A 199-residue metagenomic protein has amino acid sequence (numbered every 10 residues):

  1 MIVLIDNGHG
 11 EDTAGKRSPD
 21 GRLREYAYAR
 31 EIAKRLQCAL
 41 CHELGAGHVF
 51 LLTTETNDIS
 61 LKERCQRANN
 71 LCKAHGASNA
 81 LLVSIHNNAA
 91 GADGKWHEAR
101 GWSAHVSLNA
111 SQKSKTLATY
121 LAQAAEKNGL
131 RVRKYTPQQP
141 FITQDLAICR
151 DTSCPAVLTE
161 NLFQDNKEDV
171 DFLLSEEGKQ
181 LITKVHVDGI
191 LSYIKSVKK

Functional and structural regions predicted by a protein language model:
M1-Q112: Catalytic-core regions of hydrolytic enzymes
V3-D6, G15-R17, L23, H75 (+3 more regions): Active-site-adjacent mobile loop/cap segments within catalytic or ligand-binding domains
A33, Q37, K62-C65, S114-A122 (+3 more regions): Extracytoplasmic/secreted envelope proteins and their assembly/folding machinery, especially bacterial periplasmic
K34-G45, N69-K73, A122-L130, G178 (+2 more regions): Sec-exported extracytoplasmic/periplasmic mature domains
G47-V49, A80, V132-R133, A156-T159: Hydrophobic anchor at the start of a short beta-strand that flanks the dinucleotide cofactor-binding loop
G47-V49, D93, Q123-R131, Q144-A147 (+1 more regions): Noncatalytic linker/hinge segments flanking ATPase motor cores
K113-F141: Active-site-adjacent substrate-binding region of metalloamidase/peptidase-like peptide-processing proteins
